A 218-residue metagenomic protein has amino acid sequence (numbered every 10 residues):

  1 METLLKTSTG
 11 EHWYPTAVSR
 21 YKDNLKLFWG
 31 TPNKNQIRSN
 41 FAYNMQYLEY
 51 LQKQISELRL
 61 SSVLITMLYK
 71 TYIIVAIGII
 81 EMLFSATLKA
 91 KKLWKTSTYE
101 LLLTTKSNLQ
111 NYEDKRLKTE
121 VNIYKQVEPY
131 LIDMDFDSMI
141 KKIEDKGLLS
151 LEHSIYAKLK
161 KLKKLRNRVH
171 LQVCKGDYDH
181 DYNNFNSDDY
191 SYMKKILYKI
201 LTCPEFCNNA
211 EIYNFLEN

Functional and structural regions predicted by a protein language model:
M1-Y69: Charged alpha-helical initiation segments
N35-Y50, I80-K89, E120-L131: Short, contiguous, well-structured surface segments enriched in hydrophobic/aromatic residues
I37-N40, N44, V75-A76, I155-K158 (+2 more regions): Amphipathic alpha-helix face/heptad-repeat signature
N44, L48-L51, I55, A76-I80 (+5 more regions): Amphipathic alpha-helices that form helix-helix packing interfaces
K53-L60, L88, K92, C174-Y178: Short, flexible helix-adjacent loops and helix caps
T66-K92: Short, hydrophobic, well-ordered secondary-structure elements
L93-R168, G176: Flexible secondary-structure boundary motifs
K141, D145-N218: Charge-enriched, short contiguous segments at helix-coil
